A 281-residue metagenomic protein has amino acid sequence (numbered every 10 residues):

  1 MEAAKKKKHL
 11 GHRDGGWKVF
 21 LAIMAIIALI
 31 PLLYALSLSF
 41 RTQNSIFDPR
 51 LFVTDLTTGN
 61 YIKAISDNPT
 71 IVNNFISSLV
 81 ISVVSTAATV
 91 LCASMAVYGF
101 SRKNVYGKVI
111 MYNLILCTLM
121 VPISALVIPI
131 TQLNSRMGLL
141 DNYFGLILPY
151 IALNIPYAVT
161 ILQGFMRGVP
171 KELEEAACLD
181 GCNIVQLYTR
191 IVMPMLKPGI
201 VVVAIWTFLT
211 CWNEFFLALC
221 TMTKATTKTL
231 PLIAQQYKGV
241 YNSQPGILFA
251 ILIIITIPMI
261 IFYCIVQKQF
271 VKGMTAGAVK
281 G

Functional and structural regions predicted by a protein language model:
M1-K5: N-terminal Lys/Arg-rich, disordered targeting/topogenic segments
K6-H9, R13-G281: A structural signal for multi-pass alpha-helical bundles of membrane permease subunits that mediate small-molecule
